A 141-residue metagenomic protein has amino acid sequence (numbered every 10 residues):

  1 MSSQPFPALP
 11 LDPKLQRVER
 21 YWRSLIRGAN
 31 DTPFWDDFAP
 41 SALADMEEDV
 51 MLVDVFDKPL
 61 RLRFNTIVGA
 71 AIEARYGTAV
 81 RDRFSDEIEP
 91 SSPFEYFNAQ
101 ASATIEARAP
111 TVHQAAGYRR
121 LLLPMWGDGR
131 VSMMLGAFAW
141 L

Functional and structural regions predicted by a protein language model:
S2-G28, P33-L141: Sensory/regulatory domains in signal-transduction proteins
